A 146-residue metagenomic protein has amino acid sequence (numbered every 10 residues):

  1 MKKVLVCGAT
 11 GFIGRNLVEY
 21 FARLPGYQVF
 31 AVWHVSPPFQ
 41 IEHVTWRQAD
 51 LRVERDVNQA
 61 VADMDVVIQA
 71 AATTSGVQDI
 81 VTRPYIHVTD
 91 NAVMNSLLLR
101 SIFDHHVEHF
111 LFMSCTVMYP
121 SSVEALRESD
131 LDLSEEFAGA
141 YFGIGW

Functional and structural regions predicted by a protein language model:
K3, D65-V66, H109: Structural motif
V4-L24: N-terminal Rossmann NAD(P)H-binding glycine-rich loop of SDR-like oxidoreductase domains
L5, F30, R47, V88: Conserved Rossmann-like nucleotide-binding pocket used by diverse enzymes that bind dinucleotide cofactors
P25-S36: Conserved glycine-rich Rossmann-like NAD(P)H-binding loop of the short-chain dehydrogenase/reductase
S36-V44: Short loop/helix-cap segments at secondary-structure boundaries that form the rim of catalytic
Q48-D90, D104, S121: NAD(P)H-binding glycine-rich loop region in Rossmannoid oxidoreductase-like domains and their noncatalytic homologs
Q69, S96-Y141: Conserved Rossmann-fold NAD(P)-dependent oxidoreductase catalytic core, especially the SDR/UDP-sugar
H87-N95, L111, I144: Short alpha-helix in the Rossmann-fold core of NAD(P)-dependent oxidoreductases
